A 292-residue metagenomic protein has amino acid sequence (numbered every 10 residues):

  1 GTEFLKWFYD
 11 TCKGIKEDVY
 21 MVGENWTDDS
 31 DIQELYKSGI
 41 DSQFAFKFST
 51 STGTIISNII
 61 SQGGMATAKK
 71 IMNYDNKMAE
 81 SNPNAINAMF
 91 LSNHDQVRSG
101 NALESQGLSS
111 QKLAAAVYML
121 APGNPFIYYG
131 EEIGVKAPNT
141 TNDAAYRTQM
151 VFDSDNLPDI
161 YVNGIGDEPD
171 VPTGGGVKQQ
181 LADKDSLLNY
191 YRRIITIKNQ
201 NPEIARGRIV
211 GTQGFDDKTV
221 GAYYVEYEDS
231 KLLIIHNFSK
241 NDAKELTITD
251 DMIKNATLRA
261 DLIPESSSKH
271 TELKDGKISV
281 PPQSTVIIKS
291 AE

Functional and structural regions predicted by a protein language model:
G1-P83, N87, G107-L108, V117 (+4 more regions): Active-site-proximal helices and loops of the catalytic beta/alpha 8
V22-G23, F90, F126-Y129: A structural signal for short, well-ordered beta-strand segments and their strand-loop junctions that often border
N82-Q106: Active-site clefts of carbohydrate-active enzymes
H94, I194, Q283: A residue-level signal for conserved active-site and pocket-lining positions in enzyme catalytic cores
S105-E245, M252-I253, V280: Loop/helix patches that line or flank the sugar-binding groove of alpha-linked glycan CAZymes
D242-S266: Beta-strand-rich binding/interaction modules
T271-E292: C-terminal beta-strand-rich structural cap/linker in extracellular carbohydrate-active enzymes
